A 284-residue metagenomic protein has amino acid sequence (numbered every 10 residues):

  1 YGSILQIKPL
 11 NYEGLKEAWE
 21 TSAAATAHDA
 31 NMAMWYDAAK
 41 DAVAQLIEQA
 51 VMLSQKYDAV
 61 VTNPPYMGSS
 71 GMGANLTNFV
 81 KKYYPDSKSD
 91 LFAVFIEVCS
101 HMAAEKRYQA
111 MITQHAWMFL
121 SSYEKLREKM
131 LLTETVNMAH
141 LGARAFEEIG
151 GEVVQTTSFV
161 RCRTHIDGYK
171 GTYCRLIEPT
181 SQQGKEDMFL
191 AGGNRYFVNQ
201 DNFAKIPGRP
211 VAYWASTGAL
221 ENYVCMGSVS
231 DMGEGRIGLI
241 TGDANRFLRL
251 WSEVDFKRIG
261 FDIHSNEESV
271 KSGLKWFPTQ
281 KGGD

Functional and structural regions predicted by a protein language model:
Y1-I7, Y12, K40, A44 (+5 more regions): Intrinsically disordered, low-complexity regions
Y1-Q55, A59: Class I S-adenosyl-L-methionine-dependent methyltransferase module
K8, Y12-L15, K40, G73 (+4 more regions): Alpha-helix initiation and N-capping motif
A25-A30, F261-S272: Intrinsically disordered, low-complexity coil segments
D29, A33-Y36, V43, T77-N78 (+3 more regions): Short secondary-structure boundary micro-motifs
V51-E267: Signature of N6-adenine DNA methyltransferases within the class I
N266-D284: Contiguous C-terminal substrate-recognition/catalytic subdomains in enzyme active sites
